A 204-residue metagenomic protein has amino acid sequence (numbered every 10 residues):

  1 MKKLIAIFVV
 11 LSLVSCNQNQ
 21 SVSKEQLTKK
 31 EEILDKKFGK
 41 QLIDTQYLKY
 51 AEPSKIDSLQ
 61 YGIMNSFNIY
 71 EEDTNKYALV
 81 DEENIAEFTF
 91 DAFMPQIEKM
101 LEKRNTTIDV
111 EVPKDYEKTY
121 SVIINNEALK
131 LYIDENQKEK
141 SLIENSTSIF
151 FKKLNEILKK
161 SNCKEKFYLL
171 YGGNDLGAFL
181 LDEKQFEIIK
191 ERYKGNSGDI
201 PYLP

Functional and structural regions predicted by a protein language model:
M1-S23: Bacterial Sec-dependent N-terminal signal peptides
Q18-P204: Contiguous interface-forming segments/domains that mediate binding rather than catalysis
